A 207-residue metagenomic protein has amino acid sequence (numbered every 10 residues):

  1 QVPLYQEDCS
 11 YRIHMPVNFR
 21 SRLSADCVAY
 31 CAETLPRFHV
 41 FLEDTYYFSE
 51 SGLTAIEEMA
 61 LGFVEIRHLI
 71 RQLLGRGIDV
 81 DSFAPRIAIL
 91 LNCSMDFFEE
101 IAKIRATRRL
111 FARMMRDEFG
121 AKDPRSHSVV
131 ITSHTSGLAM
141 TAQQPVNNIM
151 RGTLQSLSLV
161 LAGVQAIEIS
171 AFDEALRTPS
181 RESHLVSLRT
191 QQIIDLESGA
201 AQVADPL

Functional and structural regions predicted by a protein language model:
Q1-S94, E99, E118-A121, R125-T132 (+2 more regions): Catalytic alpha/beta active-site cores
F48, S133-L138, M150-G152, E168-A171 (+1 more regions): Anaerobic metallocofactor- and corrinoid-dependent redox/one-carbon enzyme cores, especially those from methanogenesis
G52-A60, S94-A106, T135-I149, R177-V186: Short glycine/threonine-rich loop-to-helix capping motif typified by GTGT followed within a few residues by an Asp-Pro
I70, M115, I194-S198: A generic secondary-structure signal for well-formed alpha-helical elements
F111, A162, T190: Conserved, mostly hydrophobic/aromatic
M114-R116, D123, T141: Outer-membrane beta-barrel translocator/pore domains, especially the C-terminal barrels of Gram-negative outer-membrane
L154-L159, Q192: Short beta-strand elements
Q165-L207: Active-site or pore-adjacent capping/gating segments
